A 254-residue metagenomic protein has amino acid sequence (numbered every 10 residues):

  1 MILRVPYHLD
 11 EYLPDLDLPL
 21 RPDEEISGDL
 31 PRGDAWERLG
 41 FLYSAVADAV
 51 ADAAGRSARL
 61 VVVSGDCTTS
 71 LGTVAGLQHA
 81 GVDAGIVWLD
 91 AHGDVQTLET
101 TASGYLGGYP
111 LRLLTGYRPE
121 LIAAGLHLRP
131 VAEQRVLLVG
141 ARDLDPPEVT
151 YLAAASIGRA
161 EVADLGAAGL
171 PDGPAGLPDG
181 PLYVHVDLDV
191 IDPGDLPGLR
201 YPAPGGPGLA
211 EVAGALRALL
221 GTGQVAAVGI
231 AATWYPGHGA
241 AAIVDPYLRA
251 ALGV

Functional and structural regions predicted by a protein language model:
M1-V5, D83-I86, L138: Short hydrophobic beta-strand segments
M1-V61, G72-T73, H79, V149-V254: Catalytic cores of soluble, metal-dependent hydrolases
H8-L9, A91, R142-D145: Short, polar loop motifs at secondary-structure junctions
R59-A124, G223: Active-site histidine-anchored catalytic micro-motif
S64-C67, A141, A232: Short, well-ordered beta-to-alpha junction loops that form the rim of enzyme active sites and present histidine/acidic
G65, L89-A91, V139, V184-L188: Active-site flanking residues adjacent to catalytic metal/cofactor-binding acidic residues
T97-T100, I122-L126, P146-A153, D195-L196: A short secondary-structure junction signal
Y105-V131, L137-P146, R159-L170: Active-site glycine-rich loop that binds ribose-phosphate moieties when present
